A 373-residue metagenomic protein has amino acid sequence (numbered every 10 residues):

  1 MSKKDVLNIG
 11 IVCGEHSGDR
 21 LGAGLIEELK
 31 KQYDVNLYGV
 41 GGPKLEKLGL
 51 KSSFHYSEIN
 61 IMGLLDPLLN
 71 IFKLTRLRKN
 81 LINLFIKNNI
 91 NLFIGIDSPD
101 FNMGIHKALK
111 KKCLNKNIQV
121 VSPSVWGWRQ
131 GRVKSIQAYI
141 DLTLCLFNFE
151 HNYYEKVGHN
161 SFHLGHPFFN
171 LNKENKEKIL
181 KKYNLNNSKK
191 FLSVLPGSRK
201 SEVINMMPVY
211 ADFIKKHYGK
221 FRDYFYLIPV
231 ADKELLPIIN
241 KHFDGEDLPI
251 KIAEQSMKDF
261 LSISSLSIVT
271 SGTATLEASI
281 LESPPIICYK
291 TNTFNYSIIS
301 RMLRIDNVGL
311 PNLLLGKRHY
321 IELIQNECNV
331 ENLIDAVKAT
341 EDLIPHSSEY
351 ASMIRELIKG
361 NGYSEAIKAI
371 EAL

Functional and structural regions predicted by a protein language model:
M1-L373: Nucleotide-activated sugar donor-binding and catalytic core shared by glycosyltransferases and related lipid-linked
